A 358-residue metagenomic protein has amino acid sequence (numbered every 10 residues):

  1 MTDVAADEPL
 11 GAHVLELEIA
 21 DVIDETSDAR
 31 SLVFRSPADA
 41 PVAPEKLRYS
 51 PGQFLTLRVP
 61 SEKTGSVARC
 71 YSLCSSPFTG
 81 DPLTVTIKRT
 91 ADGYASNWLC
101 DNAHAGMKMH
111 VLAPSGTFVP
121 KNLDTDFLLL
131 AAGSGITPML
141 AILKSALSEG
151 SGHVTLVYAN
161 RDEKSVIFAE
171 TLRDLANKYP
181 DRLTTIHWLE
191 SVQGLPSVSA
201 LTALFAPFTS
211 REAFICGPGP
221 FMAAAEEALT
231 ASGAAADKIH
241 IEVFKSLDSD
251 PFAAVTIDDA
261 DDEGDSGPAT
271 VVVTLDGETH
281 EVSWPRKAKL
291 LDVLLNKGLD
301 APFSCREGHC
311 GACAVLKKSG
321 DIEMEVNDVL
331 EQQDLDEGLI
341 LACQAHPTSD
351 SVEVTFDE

Functional and structural regions predicted by a protein language model:
T2-K108, D126, N160-D162, R173 (+1 more regions): Ferredoxin-reductase
L10, N97-E263, G267-V272: FNR/FR-type flavoprotein reductase catalytic core
P60-E62, P114-S115, K318, D357: Short, surface-exposed secondary-structure boundary micro-motifs
P138, L295, L299-M324, D334-S349: Local cysteine-cluster metal-coordination motifs and their immediate loop/turn environment, predominantly Fe-S cluster
H240-N296, A312-K317, A345-E358: Redox cofactor-anchoring modules in respiratory/redox and cofactor-processing assemblies
